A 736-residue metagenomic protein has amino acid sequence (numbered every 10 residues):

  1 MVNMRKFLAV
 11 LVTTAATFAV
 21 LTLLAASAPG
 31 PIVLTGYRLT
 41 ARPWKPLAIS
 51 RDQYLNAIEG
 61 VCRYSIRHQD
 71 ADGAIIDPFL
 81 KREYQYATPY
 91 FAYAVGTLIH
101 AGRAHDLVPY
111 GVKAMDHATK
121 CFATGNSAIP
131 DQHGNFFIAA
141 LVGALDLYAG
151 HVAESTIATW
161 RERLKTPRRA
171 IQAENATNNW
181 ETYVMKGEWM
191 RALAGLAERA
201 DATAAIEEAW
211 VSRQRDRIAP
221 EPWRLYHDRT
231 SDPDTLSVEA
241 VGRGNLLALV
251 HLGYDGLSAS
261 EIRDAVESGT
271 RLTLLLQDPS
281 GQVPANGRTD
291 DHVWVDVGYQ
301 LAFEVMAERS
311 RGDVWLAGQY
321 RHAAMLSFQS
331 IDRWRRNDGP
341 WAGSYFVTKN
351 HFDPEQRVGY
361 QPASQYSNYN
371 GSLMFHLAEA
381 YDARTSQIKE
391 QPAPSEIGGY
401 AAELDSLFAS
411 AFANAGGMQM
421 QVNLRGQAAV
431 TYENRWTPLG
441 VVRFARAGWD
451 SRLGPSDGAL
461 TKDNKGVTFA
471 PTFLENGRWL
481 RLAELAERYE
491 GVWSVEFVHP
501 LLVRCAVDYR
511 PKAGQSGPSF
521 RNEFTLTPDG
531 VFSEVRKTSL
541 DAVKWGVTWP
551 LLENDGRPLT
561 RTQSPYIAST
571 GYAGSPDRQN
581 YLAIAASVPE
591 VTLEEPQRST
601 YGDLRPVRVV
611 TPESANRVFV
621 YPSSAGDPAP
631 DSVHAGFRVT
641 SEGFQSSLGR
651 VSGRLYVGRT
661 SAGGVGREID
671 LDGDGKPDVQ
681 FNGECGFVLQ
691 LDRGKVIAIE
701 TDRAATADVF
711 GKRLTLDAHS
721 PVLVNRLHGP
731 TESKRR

Functional and structural regions predicted by a protein language model:
V2-A15: Bacterial N-terminal signal peptides that target proteins for export
A16-P31: Bacterial Sec-dependent signal peptides at the C-terminal "C-region" and cleavage site
P31-Q69: An edge-strand/N-cap motif at the start of beta-rich repeat modules
I66, G73-D264, Q277-S280, P284-L301: Aromatic-lined, polymer-binding surfaces characteristic of secreted/periplasmic polysaccharide-degrading enzymes
L275-R617, P622-D672, K676-V688, D692-R693: Extended polysaccharide-engagement surfaces of secreted carbohydrate-active enzymes
T431-E433, A705-G711: Beta-strand-rich binding/interaction modules
L540, T701-A705: Short proline/glycine-enriched turn/loop motifs at strand-loop junctions of beta-rich domains
S614-Y621, A707, R713-R736: C-terminal beta-strand-rich structural cap/linker in extracellular carbohydrate-active enzymes
